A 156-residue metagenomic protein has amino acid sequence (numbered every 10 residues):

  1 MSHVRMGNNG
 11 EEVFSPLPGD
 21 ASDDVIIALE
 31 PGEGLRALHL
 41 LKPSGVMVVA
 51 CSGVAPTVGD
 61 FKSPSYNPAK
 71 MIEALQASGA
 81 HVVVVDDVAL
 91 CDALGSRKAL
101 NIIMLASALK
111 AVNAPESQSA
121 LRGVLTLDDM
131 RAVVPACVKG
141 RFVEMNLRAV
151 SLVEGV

Functional and structural regions predicted by a protein language model:
M1-V156: Active-site cofactor/cluster-binding pocket
